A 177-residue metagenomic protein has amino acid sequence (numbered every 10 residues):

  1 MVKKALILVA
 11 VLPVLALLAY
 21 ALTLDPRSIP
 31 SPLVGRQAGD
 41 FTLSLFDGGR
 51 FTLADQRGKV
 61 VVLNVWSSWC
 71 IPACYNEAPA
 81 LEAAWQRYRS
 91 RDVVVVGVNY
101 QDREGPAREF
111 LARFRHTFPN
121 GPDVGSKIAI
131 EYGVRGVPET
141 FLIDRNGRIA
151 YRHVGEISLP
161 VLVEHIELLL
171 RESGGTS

Functional and structural regions predicted by a protein language model:
M1-D40, S177: N-terminal targeting signals for export/organelle localization
F41-V61, W85: A short beta-strand-turn-helix
K59, A78-V98, A112-R113: Conserved helix-turn-beta segment immediately C-terminal to the redox Cys motif in thioredoxin-like folds
K59-V61, W66-C70, G136: Short pre-active-site segment immediately N-terminal to redox-active cysteine/selenocysteine motifs in thiol-based
V65-A83: Conserved redox-active cysteine motifs that mediate thiol-disulfide chemistry, especially di-cysteine Cys-X(1-2)-Cys
V96, Q101, R108-N146: Short, internal strand/loop/helix patches that form the active-site neighborhood or redox-interaction surface
D144-S177: Thiol-/selenol-based redox modules, centered on thioredoxin-like and closely related oxidoreductase domains
